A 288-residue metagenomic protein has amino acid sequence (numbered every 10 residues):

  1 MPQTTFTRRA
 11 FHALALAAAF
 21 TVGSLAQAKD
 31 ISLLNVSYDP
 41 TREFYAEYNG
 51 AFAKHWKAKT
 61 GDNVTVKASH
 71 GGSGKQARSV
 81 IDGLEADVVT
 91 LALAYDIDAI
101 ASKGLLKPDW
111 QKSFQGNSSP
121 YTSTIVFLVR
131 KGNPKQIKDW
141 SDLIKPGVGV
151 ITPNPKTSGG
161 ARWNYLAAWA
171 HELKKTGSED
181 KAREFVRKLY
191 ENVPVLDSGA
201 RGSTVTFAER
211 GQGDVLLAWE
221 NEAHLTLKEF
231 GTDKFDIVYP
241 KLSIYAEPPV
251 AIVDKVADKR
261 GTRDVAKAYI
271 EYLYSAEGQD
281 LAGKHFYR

Functional and structural regions predicted by a protein language model:
F6-H12: N-terminal export leaders
A28-S158: N-terminal segment of the mature folded domain
V36-Y38, V129-K131, G149-K175, L189-V193 (+1 more regions): Short beta-strand->loop
S119-S123, F185-Y190, L196-S198, F230-R263 (+1 more regions): Periplasmic-binding protein-like
K131, E247-D280: Extended ligand-binding regions for polar small-molecule ligands
G132-K138, T157, A170-S178, V256-D264: Short helix-loop capping/hinge motifs at secondary-structure junctions, enriched in acidic/polar residues
P153-G159, I270-R288: Periplasmic-binding protein-like
K175-K241: Ligand-binding pocket segment of bilobal, Venus flytrap-like solute-binding proteins
